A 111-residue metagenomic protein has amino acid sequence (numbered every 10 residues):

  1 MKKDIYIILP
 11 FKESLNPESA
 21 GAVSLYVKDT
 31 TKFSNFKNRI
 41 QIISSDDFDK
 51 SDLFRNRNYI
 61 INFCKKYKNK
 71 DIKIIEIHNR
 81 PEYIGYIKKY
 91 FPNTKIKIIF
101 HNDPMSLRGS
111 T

Functional and structural regions predicted by a protein language model:
K2, I7-D71, E82: N-terminal strand-loop element at the rim of the active site of nucleotide-sugar-dependent glycosyltransferases
S34, Y90-F91: Active-site catalytic pocket residues across diverse enzymes, especially alpha/beta-hydrolases
S51-R55, K97-M105: Short, flexible loop segments at the rims of nucleotide/cofactor-binding pockets, characterized by
K65, D103-T111: Membrane-proximal helix-turn-helix segments that form the acceptor-binding/catalytic region of lipid-linked
I74: Short, Asp-centered acidic motifs that coordinate Mg2+ and/or phosphate in catalytic or ligand-binding sites
I77-Y83, F100-D103: Short His-centered aromatic/hydrophobic patch
G85-Y90, G109-T111: A short acidic, amphipathic alpha-helical/loop segment
P92-I96: A short helix->loop->beta-strand "cap" motif at the edges of active sites that frequently abuts
